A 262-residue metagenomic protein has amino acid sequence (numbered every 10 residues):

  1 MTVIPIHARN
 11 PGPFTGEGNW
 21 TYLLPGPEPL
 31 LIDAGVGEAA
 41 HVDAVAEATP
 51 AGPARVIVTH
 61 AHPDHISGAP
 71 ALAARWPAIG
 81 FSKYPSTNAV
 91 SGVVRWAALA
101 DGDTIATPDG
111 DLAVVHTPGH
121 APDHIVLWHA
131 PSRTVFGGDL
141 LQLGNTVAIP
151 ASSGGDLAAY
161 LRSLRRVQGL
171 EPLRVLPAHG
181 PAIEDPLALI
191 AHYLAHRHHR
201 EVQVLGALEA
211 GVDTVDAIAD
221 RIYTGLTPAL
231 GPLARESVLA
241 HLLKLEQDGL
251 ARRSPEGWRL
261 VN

Functional and structural regions predicted by a protein language model:
N10-E17, V36-A113, R133, L143: Active-site HxH/HxHxD metal-binding segment of metal-dependent hydrolases
W20-L24, D103-T104, H124-W128, L140: Short acidic loop-to-beta-strand element that houses the catalytic metal-binding Asp/Glu of nuclease active sites
P29-L31, V36-E38, D111-Q203: Metallo-beta-lactamase
V45, H179, V204, L245: Residue-level signal for inorganic ion chemistry
T59-H65, H120, H179, H241: Histidine-centered divalent metal-coordination motifs
H60, T117, E246: Short, contiguous alpha-helical
S67, G155, L233: Residue-level signal for the nucleotide or nucleotide-sugar donor/cofactor binding architecture
G206-N262: C-terminal regulatory/interaction regions
